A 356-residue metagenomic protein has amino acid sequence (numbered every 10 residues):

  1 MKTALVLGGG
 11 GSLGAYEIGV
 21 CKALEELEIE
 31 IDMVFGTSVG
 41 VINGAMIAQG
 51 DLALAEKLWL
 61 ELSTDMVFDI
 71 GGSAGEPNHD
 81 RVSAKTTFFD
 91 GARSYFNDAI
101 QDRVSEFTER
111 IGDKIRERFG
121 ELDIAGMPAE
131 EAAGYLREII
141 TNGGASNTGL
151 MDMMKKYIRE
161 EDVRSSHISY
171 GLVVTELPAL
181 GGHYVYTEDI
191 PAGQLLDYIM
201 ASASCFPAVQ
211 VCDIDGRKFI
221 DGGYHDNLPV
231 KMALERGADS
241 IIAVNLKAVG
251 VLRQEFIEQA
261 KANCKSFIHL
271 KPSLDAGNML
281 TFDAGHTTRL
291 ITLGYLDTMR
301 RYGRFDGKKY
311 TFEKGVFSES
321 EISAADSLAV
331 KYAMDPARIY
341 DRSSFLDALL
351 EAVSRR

Functional and structural regions predicted by a protein language model:
M1-T37, A45-R356: Patatin-like phospholipase
